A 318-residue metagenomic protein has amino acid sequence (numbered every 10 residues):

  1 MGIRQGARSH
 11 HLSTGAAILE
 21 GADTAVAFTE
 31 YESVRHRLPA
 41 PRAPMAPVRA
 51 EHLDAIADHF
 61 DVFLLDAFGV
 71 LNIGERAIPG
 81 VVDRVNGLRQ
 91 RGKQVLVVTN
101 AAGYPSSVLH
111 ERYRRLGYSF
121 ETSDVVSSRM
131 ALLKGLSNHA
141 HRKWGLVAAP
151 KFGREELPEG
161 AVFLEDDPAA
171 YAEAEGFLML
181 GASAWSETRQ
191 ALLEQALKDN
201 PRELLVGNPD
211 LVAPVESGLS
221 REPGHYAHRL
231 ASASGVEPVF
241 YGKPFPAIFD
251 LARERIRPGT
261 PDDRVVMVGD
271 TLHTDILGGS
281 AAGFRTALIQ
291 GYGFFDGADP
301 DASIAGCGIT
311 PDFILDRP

Functional and structural regions predicted by a protein language model:
G2-K93, Y104-V126, M130-P318: Asp-based, Mg2+/Mn2+-dependent phosphohydrolase catalytic module
A101: Conserved phosphate/oxyanion-binding catalytic-loop motifs
